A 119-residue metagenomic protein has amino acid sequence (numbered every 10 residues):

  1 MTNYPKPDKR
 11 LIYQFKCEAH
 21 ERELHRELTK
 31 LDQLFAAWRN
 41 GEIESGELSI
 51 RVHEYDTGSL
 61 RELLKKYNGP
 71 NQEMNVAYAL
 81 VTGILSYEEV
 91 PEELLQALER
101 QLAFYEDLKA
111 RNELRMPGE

Functional and structural regions predicted by a protein language model:
M1-E119: Acidic, Ser/Pro/Thr-rich low-complexity regulatory regions and the short amphipathic helical interaction modules they
